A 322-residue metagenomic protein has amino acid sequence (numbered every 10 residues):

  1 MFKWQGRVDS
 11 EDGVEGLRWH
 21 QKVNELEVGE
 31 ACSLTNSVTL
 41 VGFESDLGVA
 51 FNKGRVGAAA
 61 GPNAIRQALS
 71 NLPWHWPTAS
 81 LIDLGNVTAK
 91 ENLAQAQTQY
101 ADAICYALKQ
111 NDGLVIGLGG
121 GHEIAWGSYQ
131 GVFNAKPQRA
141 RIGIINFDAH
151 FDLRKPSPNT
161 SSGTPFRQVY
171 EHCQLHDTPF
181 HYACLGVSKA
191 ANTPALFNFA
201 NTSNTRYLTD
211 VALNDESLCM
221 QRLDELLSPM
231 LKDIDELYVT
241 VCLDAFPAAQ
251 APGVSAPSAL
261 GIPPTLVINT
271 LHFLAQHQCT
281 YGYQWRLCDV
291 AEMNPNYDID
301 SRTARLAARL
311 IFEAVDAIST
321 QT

Functional and structural regions predicted by a protein language model:
F2-G42, L47-T322: Conserved alpha-helical scaffold segments that buttress catalytic/binding sites
